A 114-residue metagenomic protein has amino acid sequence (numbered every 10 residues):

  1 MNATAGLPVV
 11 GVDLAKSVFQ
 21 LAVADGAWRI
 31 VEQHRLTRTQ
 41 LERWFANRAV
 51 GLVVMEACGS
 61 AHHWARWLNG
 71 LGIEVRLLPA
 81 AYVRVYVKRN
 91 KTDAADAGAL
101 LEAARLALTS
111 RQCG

Functional and structural regions predicted by a protein language model:
M1-G114: Phosphate- and other anionic-substrate recognition elements at nucleic-acid/protein interfaces
